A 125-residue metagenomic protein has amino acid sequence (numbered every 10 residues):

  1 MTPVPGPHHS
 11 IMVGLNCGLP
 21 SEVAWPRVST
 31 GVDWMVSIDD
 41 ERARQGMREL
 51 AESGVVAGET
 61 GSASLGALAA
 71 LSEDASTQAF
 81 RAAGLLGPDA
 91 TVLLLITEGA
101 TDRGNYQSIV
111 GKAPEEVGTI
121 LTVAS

Functional and structural regions predicted by a protein language model:
M1-T30, A82-S125: Glycine-rich phosphate/pyrophosphate-binding loop at beta-loop-alpha junctions
P20-G87: Active-site-adjacent helical/loop segments in soluble small-molecule enzymes
